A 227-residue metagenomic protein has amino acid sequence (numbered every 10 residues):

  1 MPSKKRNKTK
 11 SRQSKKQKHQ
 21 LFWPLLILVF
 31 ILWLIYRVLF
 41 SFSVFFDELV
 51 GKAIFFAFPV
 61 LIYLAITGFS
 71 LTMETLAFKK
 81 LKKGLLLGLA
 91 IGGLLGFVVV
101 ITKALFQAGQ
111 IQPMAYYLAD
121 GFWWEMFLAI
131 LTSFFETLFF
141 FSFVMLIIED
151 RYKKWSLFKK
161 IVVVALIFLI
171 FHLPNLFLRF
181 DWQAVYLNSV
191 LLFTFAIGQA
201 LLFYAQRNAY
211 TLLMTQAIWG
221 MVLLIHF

Functional and structural regions predicted by a protein language model:
M1-K16: Short, Lys/Arg-rich, polar N-terminal cytosolic tail immediately upstream of the first transmembrane signal-anchor
Q17-T67: Alpha-helical transmembrane segments in multi-pass membrane proteins
L21-L26, E48, K52, F56 (+6 more regions): Residue-level signature of transmembrane alpha-helical entry/exit and packing/kink sites in multi-pass membrane
V29-F42, V99-A104, L169-L173: Membrane-embedded alpha-helical segments in integral membrane proteins
I35-L39, I62-T72, E149-R151, L202-Q206: Structural signal for the C-terminal ends of transmembrane alpha-helices and the immediately following loop
F42-D47, L71-F135, M145, D150: Juxtamembrane helix-loop-helix connectors linking adjacent transmembrane helices in multi-pass membrane enzymes
A57-A65, L89, G93, F97 (+4 more regions): Generic alpha-helical transmembrane segments of integral inner-membrane proteins, especially permease/transport modules
F122-F227: Transmembrane helix-loop-helix hairpins at the membrane interface of multi-pass integral membrane proteins
